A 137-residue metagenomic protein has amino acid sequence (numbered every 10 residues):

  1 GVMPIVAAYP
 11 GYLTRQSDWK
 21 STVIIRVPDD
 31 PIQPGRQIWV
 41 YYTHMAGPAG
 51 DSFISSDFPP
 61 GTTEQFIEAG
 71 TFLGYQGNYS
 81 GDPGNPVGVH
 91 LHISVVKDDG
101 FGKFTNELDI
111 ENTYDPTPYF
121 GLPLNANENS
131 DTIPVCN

Functional and structural regions predicted by a protein language model:
V2, V6-T62, P86-H90: Zn2+-dependent peptidoglycan hydrolase active-site motif and core
I24-V27, T62-N137: Conserved, short, structured surface segments that act as functional micro-motifs
